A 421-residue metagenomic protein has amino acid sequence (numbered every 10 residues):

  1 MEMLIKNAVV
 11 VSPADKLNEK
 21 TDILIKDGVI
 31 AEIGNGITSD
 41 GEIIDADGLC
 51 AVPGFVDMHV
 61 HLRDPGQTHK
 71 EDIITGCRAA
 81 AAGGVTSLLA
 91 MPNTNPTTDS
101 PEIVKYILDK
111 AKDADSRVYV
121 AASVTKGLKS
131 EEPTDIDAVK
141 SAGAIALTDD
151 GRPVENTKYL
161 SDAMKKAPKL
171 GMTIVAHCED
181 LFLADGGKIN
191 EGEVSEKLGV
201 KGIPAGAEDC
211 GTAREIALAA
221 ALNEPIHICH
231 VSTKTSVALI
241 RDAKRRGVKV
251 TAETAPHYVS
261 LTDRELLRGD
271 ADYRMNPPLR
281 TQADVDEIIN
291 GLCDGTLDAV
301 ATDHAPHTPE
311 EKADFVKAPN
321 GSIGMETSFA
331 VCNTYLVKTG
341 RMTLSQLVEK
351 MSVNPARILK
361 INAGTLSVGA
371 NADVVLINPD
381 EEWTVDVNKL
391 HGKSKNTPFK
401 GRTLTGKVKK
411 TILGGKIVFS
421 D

Functional and structural regions predicted by a protein language model:
M1-T38: N-terminal metal-binding scaffold of metallo-dependent hydrolase/deaminase domains
A8, I23, G28, G48 (+16 more regions): Divalent metal-coordination and catalytic microenvironments
G36-A51: Active-site metal-binding motif and surrounding structural segment of the metallo-beta-lactamase
L49-A111: Metal-associated gating/positioning segment near the N- to mid-region
K105, P133-V300: Histidine/acidic residue-rich metal-binding segments in metalloenzymes
D109-V124: A glycine-rich helix N-cap at a beta->alpha junction
K197-P225, D272, D294, D298-V300 (+1 more regions): His/Asp/Glu-enriched, well-ordered alpha-helical/loop segment that forms or immediately abuts the divalent-metal
D314, N371-D421: C-terminal cap of metal-dependent C-N hydrolases
